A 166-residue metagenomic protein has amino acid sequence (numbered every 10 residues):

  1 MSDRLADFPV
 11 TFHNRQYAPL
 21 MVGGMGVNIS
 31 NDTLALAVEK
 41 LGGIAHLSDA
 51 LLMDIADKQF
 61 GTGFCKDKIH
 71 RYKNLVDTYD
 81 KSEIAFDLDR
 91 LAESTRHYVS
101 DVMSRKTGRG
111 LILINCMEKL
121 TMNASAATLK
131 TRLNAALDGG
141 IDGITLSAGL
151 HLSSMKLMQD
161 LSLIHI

Functional and structural regions predicted by a protein language model:
M1-G143, S147-S154: N-terminal capping/small domains of soluble enzymes
L157: Short amphipathic alpha-helical segments
I164-I166: Conserved small/polar residues in nucleotide/adenosyl-binding loops
